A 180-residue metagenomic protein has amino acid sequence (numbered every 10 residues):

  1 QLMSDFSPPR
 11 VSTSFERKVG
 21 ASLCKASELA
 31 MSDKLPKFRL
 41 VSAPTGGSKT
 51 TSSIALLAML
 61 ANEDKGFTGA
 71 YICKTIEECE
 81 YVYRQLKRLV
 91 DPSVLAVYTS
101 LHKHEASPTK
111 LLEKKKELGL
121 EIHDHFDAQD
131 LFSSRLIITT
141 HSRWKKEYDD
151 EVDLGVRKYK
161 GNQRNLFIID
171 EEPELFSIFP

Functional and structural regions predicted by a protein language model:
Q1-D33: Pre-P-loop entry segment of helicase/translocase ATPase cores
K34-A55: Walker A/P-loop
A43-T45, K74-I76, T139-R143, E171-E172: Structural motif
T50-S52, M59, G66-V90, V94-H104 (+1 more regions): Conserved Walker A/P-loop ATP-binding site and its immediately adjacent core in helicase/helicase-like ATPase domains
N62-D64, A128-L131, K158-G161: Conserved catalytic network of the ASCE P-loop NTPase/AAA+ motor domain
T68, S133-I137, Q163-L166: Loop/turn-to-beta-strand initiation segments
V90-Y148: Inter-Walker segment of RecA-like/P-loop motor cores
H141-P180: Signature of the SF2 helicase/ATPase Hel1-core->accessory helical subdomain module
